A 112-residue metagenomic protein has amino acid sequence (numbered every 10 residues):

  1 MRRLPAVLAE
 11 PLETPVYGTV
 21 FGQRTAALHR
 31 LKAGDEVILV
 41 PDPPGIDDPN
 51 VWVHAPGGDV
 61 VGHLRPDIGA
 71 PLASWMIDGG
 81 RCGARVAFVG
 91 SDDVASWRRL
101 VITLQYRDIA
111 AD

Functional and structural regions predicted by a protein language model:
M1-D112: Conserved active-site motif detector
